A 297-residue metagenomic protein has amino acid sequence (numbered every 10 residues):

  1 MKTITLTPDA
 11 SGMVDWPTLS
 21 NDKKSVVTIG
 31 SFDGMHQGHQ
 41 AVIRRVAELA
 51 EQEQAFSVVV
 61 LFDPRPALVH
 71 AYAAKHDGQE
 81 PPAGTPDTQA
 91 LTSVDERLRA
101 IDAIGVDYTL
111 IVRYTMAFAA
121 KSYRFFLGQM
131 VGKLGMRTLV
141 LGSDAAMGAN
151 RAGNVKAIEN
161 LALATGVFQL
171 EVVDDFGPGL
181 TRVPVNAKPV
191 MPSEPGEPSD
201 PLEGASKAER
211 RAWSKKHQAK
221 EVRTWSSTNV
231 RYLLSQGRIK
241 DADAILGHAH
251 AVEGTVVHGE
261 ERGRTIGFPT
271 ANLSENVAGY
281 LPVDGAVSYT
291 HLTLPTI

Functional and structural regions predicted by a protein language model:
M1-S25: Positively charged, low-complexity intrinsically disordered leader regions
I4-T5, T109-I111, E171-V173: General small-molecule cofactor/ligand-binding pocket signal
W16-K75, S93: N-terminal catalytic cores of NTP/NDP-binding nucleotidyl/phosphoryl-transfer enzymes
H36, I101, L139, A242 (+1 more regions): Residue-level signal for inorganic ion chemistry
E48, F56-Y72, D77-R137: Active-site-proximal cofactor/substrate-binding loop regions of enzyme domains
A117-P269: Classical nucleotidyltransferase
G267-S288: A cross-kingdom feature marking charged/low-complexity
T290-I297: Conserved small/polar residues in nucleotide/adenosyl-binding loops
